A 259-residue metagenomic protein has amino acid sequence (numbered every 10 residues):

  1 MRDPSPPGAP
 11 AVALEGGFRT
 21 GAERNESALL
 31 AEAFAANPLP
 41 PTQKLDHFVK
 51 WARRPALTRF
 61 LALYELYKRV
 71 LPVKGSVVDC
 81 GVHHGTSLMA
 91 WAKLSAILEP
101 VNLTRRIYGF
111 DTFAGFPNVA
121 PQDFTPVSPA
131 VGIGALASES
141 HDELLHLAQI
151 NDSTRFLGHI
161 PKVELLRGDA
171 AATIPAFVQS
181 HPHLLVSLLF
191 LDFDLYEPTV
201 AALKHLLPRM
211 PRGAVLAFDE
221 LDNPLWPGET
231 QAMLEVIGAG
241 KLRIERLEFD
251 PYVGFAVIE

Functional and structural regions predicted by a protein language model:
R2-A28: N-terminal auxiliary segments of SAM/dcSAM-dependent transferases
G21, E26-K50, R54, L71 (+1 more regions): S-adenosylmethionine/decaboxylated-SAM
A56, F60-L63, L88: Short alpha-helical patches at coil-to-helix transitions and adjacent helical residues in well-structured domains
A62-V73: Conserved alpha-helix/loop element of class I SAM-dependent methyltransferases that forms part of the SAM/SAH-binding
